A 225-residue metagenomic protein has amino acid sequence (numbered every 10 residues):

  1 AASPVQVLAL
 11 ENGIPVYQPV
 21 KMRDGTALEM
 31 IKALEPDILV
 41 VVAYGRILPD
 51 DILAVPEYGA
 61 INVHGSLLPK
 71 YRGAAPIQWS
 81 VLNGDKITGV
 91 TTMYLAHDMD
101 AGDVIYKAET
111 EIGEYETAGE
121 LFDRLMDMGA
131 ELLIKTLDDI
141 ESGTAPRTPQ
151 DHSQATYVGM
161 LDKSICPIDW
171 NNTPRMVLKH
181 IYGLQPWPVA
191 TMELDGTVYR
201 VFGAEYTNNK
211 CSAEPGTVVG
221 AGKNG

Functional and structural regions predicted by a protein language model:
A1-I38: N-terminal glycine-/serine-/threonine-rich beta1-alpha1-beta2 phosphate-ribose binding loop of Rossmann-like
Q6-V7, I31, I52, A96 (+3 more regions): Short secondary-structure boundary/capping segments
N12, I38, V42-Y157: Donor/substrate-binding cores of folate-linked one-carbon enzymes
P19-K21, A43, A204-E205: Short secondary-structure boundary segments
A33, G113-Y115, E141-P146, T207-K223: Short, glycine- and charge-enriched coil/turn segments that flank and shape catalytic ligand pockets
H152-G225: Internal anion-binding site segments
